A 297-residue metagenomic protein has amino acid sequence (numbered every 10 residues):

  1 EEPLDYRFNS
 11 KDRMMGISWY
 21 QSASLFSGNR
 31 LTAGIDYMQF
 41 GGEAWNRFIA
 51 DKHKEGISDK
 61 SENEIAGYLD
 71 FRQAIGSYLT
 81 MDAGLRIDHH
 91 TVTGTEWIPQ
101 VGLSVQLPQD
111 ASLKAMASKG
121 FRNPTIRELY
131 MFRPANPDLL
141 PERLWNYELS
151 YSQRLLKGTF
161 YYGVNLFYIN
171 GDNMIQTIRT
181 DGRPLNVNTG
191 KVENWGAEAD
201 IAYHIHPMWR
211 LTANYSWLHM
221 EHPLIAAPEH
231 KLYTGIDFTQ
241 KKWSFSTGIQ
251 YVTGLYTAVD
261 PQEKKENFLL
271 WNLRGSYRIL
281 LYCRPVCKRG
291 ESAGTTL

Functional and structural regions predicted by a protein language model:
E1-T93, Q106, F160-L166, T212: Face-selective signature of the C-terminal outer-membrane beta-barrel domain
E2-N9, G16, Y20, A50-S58 (+6 more regions): Extracellular loop and loop/strand-boundary signature of outer-membrane beta-barrel proteins
S10, K60-E62, D110-S112, M116-G171 (+3 more regions): Outer-membrane beta-barrel signature, preferentially recognizing the C-terminal barrel domain of Gram-negative
I17, A33-Q39, A83-I87, A115-K119 (+6 more regions): Transmembrane beta-barrel strands of outer-membrane/channel proteins
I17-A23, G67-Q73, V101-V105, L149-Q153 (+5 more regions): Residues on the lipid-exposed face of transmembrane beta-strands in outer-membrane beta-barrel proteins
G28-L31, Y78-M81, D110-L113, K157-Y162 (+3 more regions): Repeated loop/turn-to-beta-strand initiation elements of outer-membrane beta-barrel proteins
A74-S77, Y168-N170, V187-A258: Gram-negative outer-membrane beta-barrel transporters
N170-D172, H206, G254-A258, S276-L297: C-terminal beta-signal and adjacent terminal beta-strands/loops of Gram-negative outer-membrane beta-barrel proteins
